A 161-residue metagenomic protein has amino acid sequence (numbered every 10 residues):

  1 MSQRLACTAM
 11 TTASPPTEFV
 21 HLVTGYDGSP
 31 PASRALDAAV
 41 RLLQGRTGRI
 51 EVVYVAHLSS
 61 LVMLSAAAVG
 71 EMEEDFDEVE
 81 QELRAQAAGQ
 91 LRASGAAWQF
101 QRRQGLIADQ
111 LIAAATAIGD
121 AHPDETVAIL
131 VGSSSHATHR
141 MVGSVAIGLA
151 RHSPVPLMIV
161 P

Functional and structural regions predicted by a protein language model:
M1-T17, R92-I129, H136: Structural beta-alpha unit
T12-A66, T126, H152: Small/aliphatic-rich secondary-structure junction motif
R46, S94, V145, H152-P154: Short, structured coil segments at secondary-structure junctions
E51-V53, Q99-R103, M158: General small-molecule cofactor/ligand-binding pocket signal
Y54, G132-S134, P161: Short secondary-structure boundary segments
V69-E82: A short acidic, glycine-rich active-site loop that binds or catalyzes chemistry on phosphate/adenosine moieties
A128-H152: Glycine-rich, Arg-bearing micro-motifs that act as flexible, cationic patches
V155-P161: Short, flexible loop segments at boundaries between secondary-structure elements
